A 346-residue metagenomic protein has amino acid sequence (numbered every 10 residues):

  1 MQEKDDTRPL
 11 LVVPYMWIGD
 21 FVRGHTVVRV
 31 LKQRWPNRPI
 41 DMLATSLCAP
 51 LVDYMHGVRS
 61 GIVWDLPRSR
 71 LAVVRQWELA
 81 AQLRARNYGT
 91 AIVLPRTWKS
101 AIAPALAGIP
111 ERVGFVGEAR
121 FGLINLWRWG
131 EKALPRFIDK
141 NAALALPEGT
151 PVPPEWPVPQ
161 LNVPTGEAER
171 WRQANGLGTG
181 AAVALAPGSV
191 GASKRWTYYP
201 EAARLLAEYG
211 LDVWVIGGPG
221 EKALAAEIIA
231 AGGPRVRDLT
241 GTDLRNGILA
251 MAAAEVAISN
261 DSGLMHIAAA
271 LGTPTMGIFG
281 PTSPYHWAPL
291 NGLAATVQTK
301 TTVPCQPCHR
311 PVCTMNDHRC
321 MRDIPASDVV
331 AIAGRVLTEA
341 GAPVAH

Functional and structural regions predicted by a protein language model:
M1-H346: Catalytic machinery of carbohydrate-active enzymes, primarily nucleotide-sugar-dependent glycosyltransferases
